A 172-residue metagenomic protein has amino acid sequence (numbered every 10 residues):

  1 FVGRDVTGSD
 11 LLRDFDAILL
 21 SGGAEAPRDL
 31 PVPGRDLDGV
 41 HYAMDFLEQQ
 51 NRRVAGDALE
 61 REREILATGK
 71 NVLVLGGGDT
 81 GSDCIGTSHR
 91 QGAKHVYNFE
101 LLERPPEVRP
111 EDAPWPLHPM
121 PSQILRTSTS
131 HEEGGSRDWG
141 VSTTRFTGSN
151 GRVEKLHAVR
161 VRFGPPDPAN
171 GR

Functional and structural regions predicted by a protein language model:
F1-R28, R52-E62, H89-R172: A Rossmann-like FAD-binding core segment of flavoenzymes
P27-Q91: Glycine-rich dinucleotide-binding loop and its adjacent helix/turn
